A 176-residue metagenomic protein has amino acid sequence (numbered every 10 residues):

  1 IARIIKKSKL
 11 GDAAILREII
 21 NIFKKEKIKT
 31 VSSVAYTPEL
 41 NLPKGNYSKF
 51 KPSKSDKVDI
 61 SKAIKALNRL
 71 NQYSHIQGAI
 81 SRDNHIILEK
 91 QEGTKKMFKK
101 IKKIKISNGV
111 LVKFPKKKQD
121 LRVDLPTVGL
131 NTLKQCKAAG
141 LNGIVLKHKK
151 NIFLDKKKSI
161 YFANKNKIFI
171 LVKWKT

Functional and structural regions predicted by a protein language model:
I1, K49-F50, F162-N164: Short, hinge-like loop/turn segments at secondary-structure boundaries
I1-L16: Glycine/small-residue-rich loop that forms an oxyanion/phosphate-binding "nest" at active or ligand-binding sites
D12-A13, E26-K137, L146: Conserved mixed alpha/beta catalytic, RNA-binding, or beta-rich assembly cores of soluble enzyme, regulatory
A14-E18, L130, K157: Residue-level marker for well-ordered alpha-helical positions
N21-K24: Hydrophobic alpha-helical hairpins/lids featuring a short glycine-rich hinge
K134-T176: C-terminal binding/interaction regions
